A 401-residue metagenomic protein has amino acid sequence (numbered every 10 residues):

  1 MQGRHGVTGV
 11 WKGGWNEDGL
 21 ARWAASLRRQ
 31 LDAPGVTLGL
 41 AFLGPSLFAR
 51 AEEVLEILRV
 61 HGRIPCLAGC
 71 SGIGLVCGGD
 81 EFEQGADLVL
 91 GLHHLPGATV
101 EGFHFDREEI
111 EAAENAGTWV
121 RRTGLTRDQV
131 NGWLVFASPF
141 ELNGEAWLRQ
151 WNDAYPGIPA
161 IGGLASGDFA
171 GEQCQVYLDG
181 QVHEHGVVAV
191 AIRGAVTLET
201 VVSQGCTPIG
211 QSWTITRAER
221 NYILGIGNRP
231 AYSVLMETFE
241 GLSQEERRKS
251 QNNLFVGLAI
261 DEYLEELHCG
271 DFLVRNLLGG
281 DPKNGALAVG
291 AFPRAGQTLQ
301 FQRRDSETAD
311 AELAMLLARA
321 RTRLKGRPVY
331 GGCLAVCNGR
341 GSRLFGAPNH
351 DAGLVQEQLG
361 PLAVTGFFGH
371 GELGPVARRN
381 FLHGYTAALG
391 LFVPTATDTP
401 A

Functional and structural regions predicted by a protein language model:
M1-V60, P65-C66, C70-F345, N349-L362 (+1 more regions): Small-residue-enriched flexible segments
